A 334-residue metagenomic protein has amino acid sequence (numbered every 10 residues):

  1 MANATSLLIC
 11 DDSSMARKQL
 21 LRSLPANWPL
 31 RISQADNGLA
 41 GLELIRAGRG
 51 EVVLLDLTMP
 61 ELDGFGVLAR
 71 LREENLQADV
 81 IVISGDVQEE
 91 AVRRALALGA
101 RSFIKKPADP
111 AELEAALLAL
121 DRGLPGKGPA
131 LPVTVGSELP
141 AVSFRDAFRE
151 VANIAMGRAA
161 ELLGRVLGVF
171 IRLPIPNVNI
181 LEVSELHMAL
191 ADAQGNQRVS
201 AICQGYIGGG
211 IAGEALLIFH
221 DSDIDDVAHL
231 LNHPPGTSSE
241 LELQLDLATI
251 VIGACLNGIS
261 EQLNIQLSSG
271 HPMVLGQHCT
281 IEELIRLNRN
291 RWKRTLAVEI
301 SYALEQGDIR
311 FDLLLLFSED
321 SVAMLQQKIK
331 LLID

Functional and structural regions predicted by a protein language model:
S14-S33: Two-component/phosphorelay signaling modules centered on CheY-like receiver
Q34-E43, G64: Helix N-cap/capping motif at the beta->alpha junctions
E43, F65-L76: Short amphipathic alpha-helix used as the core "switch/output" element in two-component signaling
R49-L54: Active-site beta3 strand of CheY-like receiver
D56, S84: Active-site residues of response regulator receiver
M59: Receiver (REC) domain active-site loop signature in two-component systems and cognate sites in sensor histidine kinases
A91, L131-V142, D146-T237, L243-D334: Composition-driven recognition of glycine/serine/threonine/acidic- and proline-rich low-complexity segments and repeats
